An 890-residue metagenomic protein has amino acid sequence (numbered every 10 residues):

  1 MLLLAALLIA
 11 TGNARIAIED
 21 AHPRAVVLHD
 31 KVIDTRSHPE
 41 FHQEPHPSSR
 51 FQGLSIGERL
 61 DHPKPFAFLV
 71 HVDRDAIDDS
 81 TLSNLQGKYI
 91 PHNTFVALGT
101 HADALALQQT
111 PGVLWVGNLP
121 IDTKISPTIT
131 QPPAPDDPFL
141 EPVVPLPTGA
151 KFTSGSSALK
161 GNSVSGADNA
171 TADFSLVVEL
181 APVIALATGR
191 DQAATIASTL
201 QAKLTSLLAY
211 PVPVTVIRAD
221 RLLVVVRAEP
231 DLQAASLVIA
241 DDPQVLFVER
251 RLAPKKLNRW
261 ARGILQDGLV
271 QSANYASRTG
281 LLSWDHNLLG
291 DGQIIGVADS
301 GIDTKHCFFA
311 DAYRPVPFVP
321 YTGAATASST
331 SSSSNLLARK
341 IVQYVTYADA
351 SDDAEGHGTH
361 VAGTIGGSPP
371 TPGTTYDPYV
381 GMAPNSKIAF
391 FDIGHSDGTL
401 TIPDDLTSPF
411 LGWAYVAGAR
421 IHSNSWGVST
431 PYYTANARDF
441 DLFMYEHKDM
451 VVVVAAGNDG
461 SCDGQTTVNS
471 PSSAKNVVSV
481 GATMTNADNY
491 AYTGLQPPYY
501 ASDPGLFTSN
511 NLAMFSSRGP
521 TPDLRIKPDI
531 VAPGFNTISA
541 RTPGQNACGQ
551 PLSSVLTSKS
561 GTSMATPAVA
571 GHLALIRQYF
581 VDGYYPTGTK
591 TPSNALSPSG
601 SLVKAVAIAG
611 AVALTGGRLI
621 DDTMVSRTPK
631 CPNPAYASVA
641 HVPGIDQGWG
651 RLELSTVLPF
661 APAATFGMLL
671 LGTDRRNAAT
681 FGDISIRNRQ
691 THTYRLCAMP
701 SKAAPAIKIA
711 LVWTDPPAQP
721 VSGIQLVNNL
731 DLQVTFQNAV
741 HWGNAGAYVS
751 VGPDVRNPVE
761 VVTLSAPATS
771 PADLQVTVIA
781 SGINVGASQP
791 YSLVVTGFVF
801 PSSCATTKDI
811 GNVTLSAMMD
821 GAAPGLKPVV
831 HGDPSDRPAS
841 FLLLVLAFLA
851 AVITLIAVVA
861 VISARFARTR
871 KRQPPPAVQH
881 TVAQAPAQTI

Functional and structural regions predicted by a protein language model:
L8, R15-P45, A76-A170, I184 (+5 more regions): Autoinhibitory propeptides
L159-T171, A187-S198, G280-P403, A417-R420 (+8 more regions): Subtilisin-like serine protease catalytic core
K160, D168, H447, Y585-T589 (+5 more regions): Secreted peptidase-domain scaffold signal
A348, G505-N510, F535-M564: The feature captures the short pre-catalytic strand/loop hairpin that immediately precedes and shapes the active-site
L556-T557, P634-I645, G723, N729 (+1 more regions): Noncatalytic accessory or regulatory domains flanking protease catalytic cores in secreted, cell-surface, and selected
A817-G821, L826, R868-I890: Intrinsically disordered cytoplasmic terminal tails of membrane proteins
M818, A822-L849: Extracellular juxtamembrane-to-transmembrane boundary of type I single-pass membrane glycoproteins
V852-R868: Single-pass type I membrane-protein transmembrane alpha-helix
